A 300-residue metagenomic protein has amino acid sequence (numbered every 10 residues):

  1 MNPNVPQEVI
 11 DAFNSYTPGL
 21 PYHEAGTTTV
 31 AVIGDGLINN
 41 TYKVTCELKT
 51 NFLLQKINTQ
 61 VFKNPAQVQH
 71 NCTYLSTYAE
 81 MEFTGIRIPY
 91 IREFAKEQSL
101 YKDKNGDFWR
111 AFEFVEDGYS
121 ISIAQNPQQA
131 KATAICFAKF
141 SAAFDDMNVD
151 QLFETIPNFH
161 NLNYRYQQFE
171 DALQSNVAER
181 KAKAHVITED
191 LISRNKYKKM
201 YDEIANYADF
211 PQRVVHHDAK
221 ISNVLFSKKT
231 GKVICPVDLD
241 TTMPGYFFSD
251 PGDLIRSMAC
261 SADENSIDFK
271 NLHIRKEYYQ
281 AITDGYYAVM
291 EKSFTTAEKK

Functional and structural regions predicted by a protein language model:
M1-V30: Juxta-kinase regulatory segment immediately upstream of eukaryotic protein kinase catalytic domains
Y16-T27, M81-R87, K292-S293: Short secondary-structure junctions
A31-D35, F62-A66, G118-K131, D146-H216 (+1 more regions): ATP-dependent phospho-/nucleotidyl transfer catalytic cores
A31-I33, L37-Q167, F247, D263-I267 (+1 more regions): Conserved ATP-binding subdomain of kinase catalytic cores across diverse folds
F52, R87, R110, R213 (+2 more regions): Protein kinase-like catalytic core scaffold
S222-S261: Catalytic activation segment of kinase domains across protein kinase-like and atypical kinase folds
F248-E291: Active-site activation/catalytic loop segments of kinase-like enzymes and analogous catalytic loops in related
F294-K300: All-alpha amphipathic helical-bundle segments outside canonical DNA-binding/catalytic cores that form hydrophobic
